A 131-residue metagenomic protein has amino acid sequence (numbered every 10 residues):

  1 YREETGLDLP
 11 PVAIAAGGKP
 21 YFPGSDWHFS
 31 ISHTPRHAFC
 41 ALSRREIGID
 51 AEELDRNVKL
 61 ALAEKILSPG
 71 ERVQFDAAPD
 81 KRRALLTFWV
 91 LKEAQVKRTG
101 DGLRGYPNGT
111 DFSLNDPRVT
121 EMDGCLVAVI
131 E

Functional and structural regions predicted by a protein language model:
Y1-E131: Core catalytic alpha/beta fold that binds nucleotide/phospho-ligands
